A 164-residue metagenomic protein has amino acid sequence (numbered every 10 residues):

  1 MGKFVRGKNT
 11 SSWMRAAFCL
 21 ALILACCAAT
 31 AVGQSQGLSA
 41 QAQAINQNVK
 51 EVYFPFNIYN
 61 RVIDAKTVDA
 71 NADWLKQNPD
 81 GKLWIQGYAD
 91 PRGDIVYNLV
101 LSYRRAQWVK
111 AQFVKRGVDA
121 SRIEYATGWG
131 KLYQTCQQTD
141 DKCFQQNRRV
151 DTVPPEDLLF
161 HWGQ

Functional and structural regions predicted by a protein language model:
F4-F18: Bacterial N-terminal signal peptides that target proteins for export
A17-C27: Bacterial N-terminal signal peptides
L24, Q43-I45, K76, G117 (+1 more regions): Sterically constrained small-residue positions within well-ordered secondary structures of folded domains
A31-G81, P155-Q164: Periplasmic peptidoglycan-binding/tethering modules of Gram-negative envelope proteins
K82-Y88: Glycine- and acidic-rich phosphate- and metal-coordinating loops
A89-H161: Periplasmic OmpA-like peptidoglycan-binding domain that tethers envelope proteins to the cell wall
